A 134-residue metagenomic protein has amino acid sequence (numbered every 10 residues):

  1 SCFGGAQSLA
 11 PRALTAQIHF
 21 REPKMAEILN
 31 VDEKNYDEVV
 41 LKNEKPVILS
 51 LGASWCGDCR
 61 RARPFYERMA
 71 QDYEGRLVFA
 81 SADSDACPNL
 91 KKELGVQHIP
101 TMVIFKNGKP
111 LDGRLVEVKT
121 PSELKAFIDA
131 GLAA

Functional and structural regions predicted by a protein language model:
S1-K24: Short, Lys/Arg-enriched N-terminal segments with co-localized hydrophobic residues within the first ~10-30 amino acids
I28-V47: A short beta-strand-turn-helix
L29-V31, L51, R63-A70, E74-N89: Thiol-based oxidoreductase modules, predominantly thioredoxin-like and allied folds used for disulfide exchange
V39, L90-E93, F127: CheY-like receiver
E44, G52-W55, H98: Short pre-active-site segment immediately N-terminal to redox-active cysteine/selenocysteine motifs in thiol-based
C56-C59, M102: The canonical Cys-X-X-Cys-His
L90-I99, V103-L111: Structural alpha/beta surface segment adjacent to cysteine/selenocysteine redox centers across thiol/disulfide enzymes
I104-A134: Non-catalytic, surface beta->alpha helical segment in thiol-disulfide oxidoreductase systems
